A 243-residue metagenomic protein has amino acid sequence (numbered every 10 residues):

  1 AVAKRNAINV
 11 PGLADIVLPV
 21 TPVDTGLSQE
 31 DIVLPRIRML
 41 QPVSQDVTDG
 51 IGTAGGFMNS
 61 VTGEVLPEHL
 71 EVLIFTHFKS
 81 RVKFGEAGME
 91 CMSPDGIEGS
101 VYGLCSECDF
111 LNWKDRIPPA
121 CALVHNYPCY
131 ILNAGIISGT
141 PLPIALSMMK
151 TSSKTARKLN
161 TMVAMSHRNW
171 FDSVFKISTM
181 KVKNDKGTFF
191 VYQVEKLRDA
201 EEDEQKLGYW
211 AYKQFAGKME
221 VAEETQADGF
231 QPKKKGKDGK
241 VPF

Functional and structural regions predicted by a protein language model:
A1-G139, N184-D185, L197, K240-F243: OB-fold ssDNA-binding interfaces and closely related basic DNA-contact patches used across DNA replication/repair
M39, M58, M89-M92, M148-M149 (+3 more regions): Detector for methionine-enriched segments
V43, D95-G96, A145, M149 (+1 more regions): Intrinsic-disorder/low-complexity, polar/charged segments
F75, F84, D185-F243: Long, highly charged low-complexity segments enriched in Glu/Asp and Lys/Arg with interspersed Ser/Thr
E86, C91, C121, S173-S178 (+1 more regions): Short glycine-rich, low-complexity/disordered patches
L123-D199: Extended serine/threonine-enriched, polar tracts that run as long, contiguous segments within proteins
